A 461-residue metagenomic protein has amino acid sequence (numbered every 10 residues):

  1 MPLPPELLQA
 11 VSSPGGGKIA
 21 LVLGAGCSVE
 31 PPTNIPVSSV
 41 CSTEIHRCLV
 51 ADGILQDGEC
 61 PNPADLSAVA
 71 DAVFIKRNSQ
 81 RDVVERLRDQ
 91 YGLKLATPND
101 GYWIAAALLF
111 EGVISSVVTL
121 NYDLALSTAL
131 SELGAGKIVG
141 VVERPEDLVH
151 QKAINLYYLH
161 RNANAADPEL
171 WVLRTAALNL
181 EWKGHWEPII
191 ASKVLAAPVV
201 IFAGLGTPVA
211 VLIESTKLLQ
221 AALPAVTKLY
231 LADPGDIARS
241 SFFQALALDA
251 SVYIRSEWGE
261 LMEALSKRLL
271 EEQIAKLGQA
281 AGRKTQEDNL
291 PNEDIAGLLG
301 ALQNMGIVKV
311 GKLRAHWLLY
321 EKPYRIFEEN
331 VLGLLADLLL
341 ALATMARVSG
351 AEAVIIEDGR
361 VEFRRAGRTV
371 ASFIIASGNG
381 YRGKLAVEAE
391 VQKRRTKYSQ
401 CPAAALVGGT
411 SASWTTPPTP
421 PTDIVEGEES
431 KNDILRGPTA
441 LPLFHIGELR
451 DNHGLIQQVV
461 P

Functional and structural regions predicted by a protein language model:
M1, Y91-T97, T175-K183, T207: Short, flexible loop segments at the rims of nucleotide/cofactor-binding pockets, characterized by
M1-L21, V29, F110-S115, L133-G136 (+2 more regions): SIR2/sirtuin-family catalytic core signature
L8-A20, C27-P36, I75-I138, A166-W171: Metabolite-binding pocket within alpha/beta catalytic cores that recognizes anionic/polar moieties
G15-A68, A129-V141, A221: Adenosine ribonucleotide-centric catalytic and binding domains
A25-G26, Y122, R161, L205: Active-site metal-binding loops of divalent metal-dependent hydrolases
H46, I54-L95: Mobile, glycine- and charge-enriched loop segments and immediately flanking short secondary-structure elements within
L126, A165-P168, A210-V211, R239-S240: Short acidic/glycine-rich loop or secondary-structure boundary segments that cap or lie
G134-L195: Active-site gating loop/helix substructures
